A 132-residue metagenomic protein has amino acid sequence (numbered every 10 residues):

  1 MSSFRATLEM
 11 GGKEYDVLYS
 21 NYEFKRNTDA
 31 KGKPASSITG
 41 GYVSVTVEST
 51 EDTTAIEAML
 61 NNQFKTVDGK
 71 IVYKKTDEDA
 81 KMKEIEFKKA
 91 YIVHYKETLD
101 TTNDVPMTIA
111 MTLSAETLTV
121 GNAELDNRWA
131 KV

Functional and structural regions predicted by a protein language model:
M1-V132: Glycine-rich, low-complexity intrinsically disordered segments
